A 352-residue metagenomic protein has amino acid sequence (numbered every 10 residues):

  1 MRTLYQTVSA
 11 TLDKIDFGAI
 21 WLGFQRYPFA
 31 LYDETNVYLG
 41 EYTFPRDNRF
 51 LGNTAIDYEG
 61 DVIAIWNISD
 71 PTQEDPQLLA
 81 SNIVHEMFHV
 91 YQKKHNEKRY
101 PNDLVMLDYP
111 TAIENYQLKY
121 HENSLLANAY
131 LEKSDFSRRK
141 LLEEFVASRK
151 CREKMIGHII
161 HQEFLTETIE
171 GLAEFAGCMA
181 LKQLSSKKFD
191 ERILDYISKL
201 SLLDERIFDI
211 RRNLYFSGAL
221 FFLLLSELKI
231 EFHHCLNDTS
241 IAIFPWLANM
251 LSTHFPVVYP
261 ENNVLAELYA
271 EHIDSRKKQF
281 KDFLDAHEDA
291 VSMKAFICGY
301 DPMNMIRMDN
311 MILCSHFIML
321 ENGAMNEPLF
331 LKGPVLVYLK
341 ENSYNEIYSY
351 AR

Functional and structural regions predicted by a protein language model:
M1-V62, P71-T72, P76, E97 (+4 more regions): Auxiliary, metal-adjacent structural segments of Zn-dependent hydrolase domains
Q25-A30, N102-I113, L194-S198: Acidic helix-start/capping segments at beta-turn-to-alpha-helix junctions
E59-I63, R139-K154, D190-K199: Active-site-adjacent bridging/hinge elements
N67-I83: Short pre-active-site segment immediately N-terminal to the catalytic Zn-binding motif
I68, L214-S217, H234-R352: Non-catalytic terminal regions of proteins
S81-K94: Active-site recognition of the HExxH zinc-binding catalytic motif
K94-E144, S148, E163-F189: Post-HExxH zinc-binding segment in Zn-dependent metallohydrolases
I159-S186, S198-P256: Active-site-proximal alpha-helical
